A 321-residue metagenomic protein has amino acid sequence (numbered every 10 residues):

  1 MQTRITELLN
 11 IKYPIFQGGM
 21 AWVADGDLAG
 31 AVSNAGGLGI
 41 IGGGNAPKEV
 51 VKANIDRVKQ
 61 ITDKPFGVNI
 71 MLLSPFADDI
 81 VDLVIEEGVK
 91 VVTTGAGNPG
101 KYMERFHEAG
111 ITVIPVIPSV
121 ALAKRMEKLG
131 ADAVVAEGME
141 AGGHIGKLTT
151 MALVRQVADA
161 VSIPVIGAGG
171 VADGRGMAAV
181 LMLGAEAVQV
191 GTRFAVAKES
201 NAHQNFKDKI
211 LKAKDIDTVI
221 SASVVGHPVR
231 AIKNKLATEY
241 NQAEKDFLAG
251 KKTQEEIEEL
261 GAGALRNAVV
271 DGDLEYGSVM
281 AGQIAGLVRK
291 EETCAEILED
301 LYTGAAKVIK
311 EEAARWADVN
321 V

Functional and structural regions predicted by a protein language model:
M1-A160, P164: Active-site entrance/lid segments in N-terminal catalytic domains of soluble metabolic enzymes
G18-G19, G36-G42, G67, G97 (+12 more regions): Glycine-centered flexibility sites
M151-S162, I166, A172-V321: Conserved active-site-proximal phosphate/metal-binding subdomains
